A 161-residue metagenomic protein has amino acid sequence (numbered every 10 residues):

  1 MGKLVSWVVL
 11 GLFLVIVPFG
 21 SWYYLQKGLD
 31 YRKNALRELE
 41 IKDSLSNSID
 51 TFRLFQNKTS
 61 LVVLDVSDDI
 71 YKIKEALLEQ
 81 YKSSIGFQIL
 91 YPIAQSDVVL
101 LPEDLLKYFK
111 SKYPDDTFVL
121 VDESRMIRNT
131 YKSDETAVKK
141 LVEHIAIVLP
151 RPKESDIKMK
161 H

Functional and structural regions predicted by a protein language model:
K3-Y24: Hydrophobic membrane-insertion alpha-helices, especially the h-region of bacterial N-terminal signal peptides
Q26-S44: Alpha-helical transmembrane signal-anchor/signal-peptide segments
E38, I70-L90: Conserved helix-turn-beta segment immediately C-terminal to the redox Cys motif in thioredoxin-like folds
T51-E75, E79: Short active-site neighborhood of thiol/selenol oxidoreductases, capturing the structured segment around
L64-I70, P92-A94, K132-S133: Structural motif
G86-V121: Short, internal strand/loop/helix patches that form the active-site neighborhood or redox-interaction surface
M126-H161: Thiol-/selenol-based redox modules, centered on thioredoxin-like and closely related oxidoreductase domains
